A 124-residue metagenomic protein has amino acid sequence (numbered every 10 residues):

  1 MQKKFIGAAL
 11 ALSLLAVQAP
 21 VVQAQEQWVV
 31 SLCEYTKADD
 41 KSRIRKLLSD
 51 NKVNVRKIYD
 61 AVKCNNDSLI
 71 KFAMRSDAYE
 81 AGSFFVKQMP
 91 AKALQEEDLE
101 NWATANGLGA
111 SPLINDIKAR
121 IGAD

Functional and structural regions predicted by a protein language model:
M1-A8: Bacterial N-terminal signal peptides that target proteins for export
L14-V21: C-terminal segment of classical bacterial N-terminal signal peptides
V21-A61, G122: N-terminal secretory signal peptides
Q25-E34, R56-I70, A93-G109: Ankyrin-repeat boundary/"N-cap" motif
T36, A73-M74: Hydrophobic/aromatic side-chain positions at a characteristic register within alpha-helices of tetratricopeptide repeats
D39-D50, D77-K87, S111-K118: Ankyrin repeat structural motif
K52-V53, M89-A91: Ankyrin-repeat C-terminal turn/loop position
W102-D124: Short, Lys/Arg-rich, disordered C-terminal segments of secreted/exported proteins that correspond to mature bioactive
